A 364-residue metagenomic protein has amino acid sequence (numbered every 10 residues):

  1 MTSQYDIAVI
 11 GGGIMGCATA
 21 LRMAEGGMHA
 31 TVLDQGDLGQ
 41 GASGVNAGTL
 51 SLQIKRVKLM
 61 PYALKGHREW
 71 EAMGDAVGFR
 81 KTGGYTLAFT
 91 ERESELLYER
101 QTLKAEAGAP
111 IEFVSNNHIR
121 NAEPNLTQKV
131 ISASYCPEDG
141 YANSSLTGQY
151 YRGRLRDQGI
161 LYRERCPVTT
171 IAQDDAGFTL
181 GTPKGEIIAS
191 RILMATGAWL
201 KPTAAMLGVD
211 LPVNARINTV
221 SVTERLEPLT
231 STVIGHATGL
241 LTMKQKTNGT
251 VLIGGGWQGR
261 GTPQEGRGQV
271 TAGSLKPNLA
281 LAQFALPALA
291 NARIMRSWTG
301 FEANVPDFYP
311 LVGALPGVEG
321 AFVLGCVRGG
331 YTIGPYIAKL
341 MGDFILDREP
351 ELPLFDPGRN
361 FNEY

Functional and structural regions predicted by a protein language model:
S3-Y5, T182-R191: Core beta-strand elements of the Rossmann-like FAD/NAD(P) dinucleotide-binding domain in flavoenzyme oxidoreductases
A24-S43: Glycine-rich FAD pyrophosphate-binding loop
A47-A122, L240, L281-A282: Dinucleotide-binding Rossmann-like beta1-alpha1 core, especially the glycine-rich loop that anchors the ADP
G78-A88, E112-F113, R120-Q158, G259-Q264 (+2 more regions): Helix-loop-beta segment of a Rossmann-like dinucleotide-binding subdomain
Y135-I187: Helical element adjacent to the flavin cofactor pocket in flavoenzyme catalytic cores
E186-S231: Central helical "cap/lid" subdomain
E227-G320: Active-site lid/adjacent beta-loop-alpha segment flanking the redox-cofactor pocket in flavoenzymes
L286-Y364: C-terminal catalytic lobe of FAD-dependent flavoproteins
